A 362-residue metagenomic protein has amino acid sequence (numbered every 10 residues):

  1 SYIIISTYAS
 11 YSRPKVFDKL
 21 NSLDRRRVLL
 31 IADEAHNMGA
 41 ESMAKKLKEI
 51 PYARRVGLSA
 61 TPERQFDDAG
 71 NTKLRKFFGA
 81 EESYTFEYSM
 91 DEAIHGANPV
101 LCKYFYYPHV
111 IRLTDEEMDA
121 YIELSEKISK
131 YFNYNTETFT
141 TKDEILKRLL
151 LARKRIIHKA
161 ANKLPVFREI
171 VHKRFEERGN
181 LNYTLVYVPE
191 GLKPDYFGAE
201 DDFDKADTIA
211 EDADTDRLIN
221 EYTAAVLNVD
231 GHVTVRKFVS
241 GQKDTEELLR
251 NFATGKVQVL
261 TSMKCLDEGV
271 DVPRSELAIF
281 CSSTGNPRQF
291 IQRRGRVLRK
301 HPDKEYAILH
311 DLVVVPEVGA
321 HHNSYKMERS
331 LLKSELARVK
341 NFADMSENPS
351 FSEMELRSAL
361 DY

Functional and structural regions predicted by a protein language model:
S1-R26, A40-K45, C265: Conserved helix/coil segment N-terminal to the catalytic DExD/H
I4-T7, A53-A60, V259-S262: Structural recognition of the conserved hydrophobic beta-strand(s) that form the central parallel beta-sheet of P-loop
A9, A35-N37, P62-E63, D267: Catalytic acidic motif of RecA-like/P-loop NTPases
L29, N37-M38, D230-E347: Conserved RecA-like P-loop NTPase helicase motor core
A40-K103: Post-DEXD/H (motif II) to motif III coupling segment of the RecA-like Helicase ATP-binding lobe
F66-K73, L192-R217, V318-K333: Short, flexible/disordered intra-domain loops and linkers
R75-E144, R148, A161-K173: Inter-lobe coupling linker of SF2 helicases/translocases
E126-R250: Conserved helicase/translocase motor-coupling segment
